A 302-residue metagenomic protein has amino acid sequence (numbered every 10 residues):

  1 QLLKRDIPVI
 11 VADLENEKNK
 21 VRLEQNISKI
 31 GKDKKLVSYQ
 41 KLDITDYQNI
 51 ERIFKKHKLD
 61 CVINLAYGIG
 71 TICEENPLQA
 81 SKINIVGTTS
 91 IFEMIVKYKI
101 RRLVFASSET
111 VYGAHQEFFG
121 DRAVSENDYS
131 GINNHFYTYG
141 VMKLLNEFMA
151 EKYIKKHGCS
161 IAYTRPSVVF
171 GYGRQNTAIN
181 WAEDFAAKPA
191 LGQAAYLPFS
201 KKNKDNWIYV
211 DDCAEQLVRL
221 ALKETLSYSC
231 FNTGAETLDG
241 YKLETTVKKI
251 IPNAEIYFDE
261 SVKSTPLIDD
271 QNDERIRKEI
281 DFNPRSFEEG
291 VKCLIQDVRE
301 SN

Functional and structural regions predicted by a protein language model:
I44-I83: NAD(P)H-binding glycine-rich loop region in Rossmannoid oxidoreductase-like domains and their noncatalytic homologs
T89-F136: Conserved Rossmann-fold NAD(P)-dependent oxidoreductase catalytic core, especially the SDR/UDP-sugar
S107-S108, E147-G173: Conserved beta-loop-beta element that borders a ligand/cofactor-binding pocket
Y129-N134, I161-V169, D184-I208: A conserved pocket-lining segment of Rossmann-fold NAD(P)-dependent short-chain dehydrogenase/reductase
L144, H157, F170-E183, Q193 (+3 more regions): Glycine/proline-rich active-site loop of Rossmann-fold NAD(P)-dependent oxidoreductases
F185, P189, Q216-R219, K223-V262: Mid/C-terminal beta-alpha module of Rossmann-like enzyme folds, strongest in SDR-family dehydrogenases/epimerases
V210, Y241, V262-E289: Conserved C-terminal active-site "lid" loop/helix of NAD(P)H-dependent oxidoreductases that clamps the redox cofactor
F287-N302: Amphipathic terminal alpha-helices
